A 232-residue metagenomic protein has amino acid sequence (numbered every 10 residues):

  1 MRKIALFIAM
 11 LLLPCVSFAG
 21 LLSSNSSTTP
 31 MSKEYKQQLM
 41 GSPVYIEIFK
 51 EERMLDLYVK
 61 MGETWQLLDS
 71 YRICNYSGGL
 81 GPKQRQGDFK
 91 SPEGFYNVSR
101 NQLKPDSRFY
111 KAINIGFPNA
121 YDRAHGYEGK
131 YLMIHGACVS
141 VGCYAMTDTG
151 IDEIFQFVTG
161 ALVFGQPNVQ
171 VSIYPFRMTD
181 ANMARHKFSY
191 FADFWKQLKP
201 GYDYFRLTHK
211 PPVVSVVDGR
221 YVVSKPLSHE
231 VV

Functional and structural regions predicted by a protein language model:
M1-I4: Positively charged n-region of N-terminal signal peptides that target proteins for export
G20-L68, Y221-K225: Intrinsically disordered, low-complexity, Pro/Ser/Thr/Asn/Gly/Ala-rich spacer/linker segments adjacent to signal
T28-Y45, L57-Y58, I73-G87, E93-R100 (+1 more regions): N-terminal post-signal-peptidase region of extra-cytosolic proteins
F49, C74-Y76, G116, Y174: A structural detector for beta-sheet-dominated domains
Y58, Q66-N75, G126-Y127, I134 (+1 more regions): Short amphipathic beta-strand/extended segments with alternating polar/hydrophobic composition
G87-V231: Exported/periplasmic cell-wall-interacting domains
